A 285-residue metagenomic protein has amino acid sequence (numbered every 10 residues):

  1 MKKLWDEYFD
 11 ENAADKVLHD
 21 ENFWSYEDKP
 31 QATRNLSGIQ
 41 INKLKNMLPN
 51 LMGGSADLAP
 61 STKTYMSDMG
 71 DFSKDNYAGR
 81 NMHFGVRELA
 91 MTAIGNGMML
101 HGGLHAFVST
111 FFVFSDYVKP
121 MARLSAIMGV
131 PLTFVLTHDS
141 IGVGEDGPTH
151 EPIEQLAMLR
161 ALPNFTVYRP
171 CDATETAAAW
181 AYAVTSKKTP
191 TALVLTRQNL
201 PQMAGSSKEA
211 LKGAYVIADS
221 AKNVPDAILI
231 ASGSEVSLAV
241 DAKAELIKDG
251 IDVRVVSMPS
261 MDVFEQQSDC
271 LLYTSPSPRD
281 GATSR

Functional and structural regions predicted by a protein language model:
M1-R87, G97, I228, S232 (+1 more regions): Conserved acidic/glycine
P60, L200, E235-S237, S260-F264: Short, catalytically relevant binding-site loops at active-site mouths
K63-M66, Y117-P120, E145, A239-V240 (+1 more regions): A short acidic (Asp/Glu
F72, A161, D241-V255: Short helix-loop-beta junction
H83-I230, S237, V253-V256: Conserved thiamine diphosphate
V253-L272: Generic long, charged, amphipathic alpha-helical segments
Y273-R279: Conserved small/polar residues in nucleotide/adenosyl-binding loops
A282-R285: N-terminal low-complexity segments that are often proline-rich with Ser/Thr-Pro
